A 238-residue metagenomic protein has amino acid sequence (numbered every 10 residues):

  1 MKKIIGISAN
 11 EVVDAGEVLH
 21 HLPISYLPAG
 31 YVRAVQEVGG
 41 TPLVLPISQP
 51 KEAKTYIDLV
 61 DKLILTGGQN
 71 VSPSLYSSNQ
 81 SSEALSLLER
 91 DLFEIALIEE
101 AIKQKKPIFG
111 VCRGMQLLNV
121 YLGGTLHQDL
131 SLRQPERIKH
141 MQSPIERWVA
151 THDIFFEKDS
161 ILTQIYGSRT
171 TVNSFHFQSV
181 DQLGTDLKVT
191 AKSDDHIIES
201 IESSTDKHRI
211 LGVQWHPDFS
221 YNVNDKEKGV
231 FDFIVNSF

Functional and structural regions predicted by a protein language model:
M1-F109, V120, H127, S131-T163 (+5 more regions): N-terminal beta1-alpha1 cap of cysteine-dependent amidohydrolase-like domains
R113-M115, L122: Active-site loop->helix "elbow" adjoining a glycine-rich segment at hydrolase catalytic centers
L211-Q214: Active-site-proximal beta-strand elements of phosphoester/diester hydrolases
